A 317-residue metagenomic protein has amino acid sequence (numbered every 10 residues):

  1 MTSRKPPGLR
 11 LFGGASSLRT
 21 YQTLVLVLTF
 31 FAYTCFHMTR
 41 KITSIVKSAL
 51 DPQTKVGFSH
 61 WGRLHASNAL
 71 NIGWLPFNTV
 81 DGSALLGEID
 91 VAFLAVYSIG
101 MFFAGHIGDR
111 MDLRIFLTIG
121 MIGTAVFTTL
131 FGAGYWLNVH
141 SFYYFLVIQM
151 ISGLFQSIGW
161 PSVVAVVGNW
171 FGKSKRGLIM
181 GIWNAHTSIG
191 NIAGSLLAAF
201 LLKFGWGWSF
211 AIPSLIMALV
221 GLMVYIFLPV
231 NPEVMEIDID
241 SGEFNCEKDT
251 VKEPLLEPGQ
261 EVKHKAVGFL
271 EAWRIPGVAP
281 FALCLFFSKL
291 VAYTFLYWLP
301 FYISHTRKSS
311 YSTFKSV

Functional and structural regions predicted by a protein language model:
M1-M38, T43-I45, P52, V56-A69 (+1 more regions): Cytosolic juxtamembrane N-terminal segment immediately preceding the first transmembrane helix of multi-pass
P6-L18, M235-F281: Juxtamembrane intracellular "pre-TM" segments in multi-pass secondary transporters
K41, F93-F102, N191-I192: Residue-level signature of mid-helix packing/kink "hotspots" within the transmembrane helices of 12-pass Major
T43-I45, I275-V317: Extracytoplasmic gate region of multi-pass secondary transporters
I122-V139: C-terminal ends and interior cores of transmembrane alpha-helices in multi-pass membrane transporters/permeases
I148-I189: Cytoplasmic helix-loop-helix junction between adjacent transmembrane helices in 12-TM secondary transporters
T187-M235: Helix-loop-helix hairpin linking two adjacent transmembrane segments in secondary transporters
